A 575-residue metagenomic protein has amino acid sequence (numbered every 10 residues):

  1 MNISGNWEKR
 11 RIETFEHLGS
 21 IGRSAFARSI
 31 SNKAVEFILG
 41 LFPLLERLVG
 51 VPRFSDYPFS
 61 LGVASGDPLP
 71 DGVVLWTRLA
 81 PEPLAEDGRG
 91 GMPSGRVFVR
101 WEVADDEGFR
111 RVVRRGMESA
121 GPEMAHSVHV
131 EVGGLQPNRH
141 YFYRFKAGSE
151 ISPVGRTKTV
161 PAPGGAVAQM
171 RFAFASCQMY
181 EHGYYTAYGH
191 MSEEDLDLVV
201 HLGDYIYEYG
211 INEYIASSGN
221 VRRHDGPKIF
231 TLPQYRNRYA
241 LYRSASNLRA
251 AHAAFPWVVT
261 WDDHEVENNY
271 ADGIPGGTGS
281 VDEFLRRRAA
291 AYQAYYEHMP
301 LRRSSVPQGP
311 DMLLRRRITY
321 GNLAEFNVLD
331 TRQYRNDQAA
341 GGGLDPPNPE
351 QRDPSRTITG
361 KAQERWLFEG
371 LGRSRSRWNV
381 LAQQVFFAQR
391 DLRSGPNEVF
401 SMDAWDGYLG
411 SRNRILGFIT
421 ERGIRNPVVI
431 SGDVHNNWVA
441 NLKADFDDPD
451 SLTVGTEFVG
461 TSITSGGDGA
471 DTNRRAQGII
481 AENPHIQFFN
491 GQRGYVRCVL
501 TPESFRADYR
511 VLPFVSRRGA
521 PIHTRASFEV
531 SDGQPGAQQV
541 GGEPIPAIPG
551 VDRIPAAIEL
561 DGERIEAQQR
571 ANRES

Functional and structural regions predicted by a protein language model:
N2-S575: Metal-dependent phosphoester/phosphodiester hydrolase catalytic core
